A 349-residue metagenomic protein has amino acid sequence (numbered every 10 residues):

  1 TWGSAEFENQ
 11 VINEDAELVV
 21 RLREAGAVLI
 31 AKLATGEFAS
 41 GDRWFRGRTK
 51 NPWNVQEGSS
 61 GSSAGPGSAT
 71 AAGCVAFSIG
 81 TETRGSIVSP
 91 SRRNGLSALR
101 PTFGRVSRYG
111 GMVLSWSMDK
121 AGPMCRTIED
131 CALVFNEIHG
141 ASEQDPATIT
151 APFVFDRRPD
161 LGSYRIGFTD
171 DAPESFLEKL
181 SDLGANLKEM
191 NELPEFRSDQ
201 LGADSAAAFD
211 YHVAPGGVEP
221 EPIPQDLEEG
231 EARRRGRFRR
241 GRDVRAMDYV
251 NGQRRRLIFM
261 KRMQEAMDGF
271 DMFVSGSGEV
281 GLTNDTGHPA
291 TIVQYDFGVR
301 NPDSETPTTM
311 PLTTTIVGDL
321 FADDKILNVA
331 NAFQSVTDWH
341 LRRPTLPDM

Functional and structural regions predicted by a protein language model:
T1-A5, D160-T169, K188, D199-L257 (+2 more regions): Short helix-loop capping/hinge segments that flank enzyme active sites or metal/cofactor-binding pockets
T1-D15: Enzymes and membrane/adaptor proteins characterized by extended Gly/Ser/Thr/Asp/Glu-rich, aromatic-dotted
E6-Q10, D119-R126, R239-R242, T315-G318: Short, well-ordered beta-strand elements within core beta-sheets of diverse protein domains
E14-I138, S275, N284-D296, T306-T315: Short glycine/serine-rich loop segments
D15, R23-E24, V28-K32, E37 (+4 more regions): Glycine-rich, small-residue loops and helix-cap segments that act as flexible hinges at active-site edges
I30, N186-N191: General small-molecule cofactor/ligand-binding pocket signal
S97-S175, S335-M349: A short helix-breaking turn/cap at a secondary-structure junction
S175-N186: Short helix-loop-beta junction
